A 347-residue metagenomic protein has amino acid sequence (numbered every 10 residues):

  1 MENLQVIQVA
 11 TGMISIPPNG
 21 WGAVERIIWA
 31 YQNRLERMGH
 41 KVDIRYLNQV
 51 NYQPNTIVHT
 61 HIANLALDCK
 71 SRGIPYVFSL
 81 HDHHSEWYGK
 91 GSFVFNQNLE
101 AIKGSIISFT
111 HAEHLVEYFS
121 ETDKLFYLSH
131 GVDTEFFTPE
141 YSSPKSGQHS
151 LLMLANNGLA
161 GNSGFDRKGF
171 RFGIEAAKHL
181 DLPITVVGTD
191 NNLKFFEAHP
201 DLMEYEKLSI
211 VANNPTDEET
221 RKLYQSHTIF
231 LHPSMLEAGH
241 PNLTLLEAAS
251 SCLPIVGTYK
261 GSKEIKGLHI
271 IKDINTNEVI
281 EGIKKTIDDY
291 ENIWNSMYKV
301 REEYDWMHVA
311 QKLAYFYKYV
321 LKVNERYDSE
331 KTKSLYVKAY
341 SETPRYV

Functional and structural regions predicted by a protein language model:
Y88-G89, G131-Q148, N162, N324: Acidic anion/phosphate-binding donor-loop and adjacent secondary structure in glycosyltransferase catalytic cores
K103-P139, S146, L154-N156: Donor nucleotide-sugar binding/catalytic pocket of nucleotide-sugar-dependent glycosyltransferases
S146-P200, D217: Conserved catalytic-core segment of nucleotide-activated headgroup transferases in glycan assembly
F196-R221: Nucleotide-activated donor-binding/catalytic signature segment of Leloir-type glycosyltransferases, i.e., the conserved
Q225-A238, L253: Acidic donor-binding loop of glycosyltransferase active sites
S250, P254-G257: Short hydrophobic beta-strand element within catalytic cores of glycosyltransferases and related nucleotide-activated
E264-K285, M307: Change "using UDP/GDP/dTDP sugars" to "using nucleotide sugars
D288-R345: A charged, aromatic-enriched C-terminal amphipathic alpha-helix characteristic of glycosyltransferases across folds
